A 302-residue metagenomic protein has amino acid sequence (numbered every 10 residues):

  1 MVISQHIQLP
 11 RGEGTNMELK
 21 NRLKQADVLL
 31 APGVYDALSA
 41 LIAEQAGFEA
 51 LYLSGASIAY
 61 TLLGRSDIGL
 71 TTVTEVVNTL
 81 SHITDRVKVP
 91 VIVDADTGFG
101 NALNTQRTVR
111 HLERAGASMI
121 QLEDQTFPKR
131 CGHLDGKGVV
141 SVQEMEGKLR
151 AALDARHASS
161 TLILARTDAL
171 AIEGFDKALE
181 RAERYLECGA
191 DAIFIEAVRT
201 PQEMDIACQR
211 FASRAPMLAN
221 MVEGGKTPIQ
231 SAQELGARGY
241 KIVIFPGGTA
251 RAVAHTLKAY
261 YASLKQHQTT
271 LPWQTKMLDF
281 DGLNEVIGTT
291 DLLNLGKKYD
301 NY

Functional and structural regions predicted by a protein language model:
V2-I3, A250-Y302: Extended, intrinsically disordered, low-complexity segments
Q5-Q8: Low-complexity, intrinsically disordered or signal/transmembrane-proximal segments
P10, G14-R22, A26-A219, G225-K241 (+3 more regions): Alpha/beta enzyme core
